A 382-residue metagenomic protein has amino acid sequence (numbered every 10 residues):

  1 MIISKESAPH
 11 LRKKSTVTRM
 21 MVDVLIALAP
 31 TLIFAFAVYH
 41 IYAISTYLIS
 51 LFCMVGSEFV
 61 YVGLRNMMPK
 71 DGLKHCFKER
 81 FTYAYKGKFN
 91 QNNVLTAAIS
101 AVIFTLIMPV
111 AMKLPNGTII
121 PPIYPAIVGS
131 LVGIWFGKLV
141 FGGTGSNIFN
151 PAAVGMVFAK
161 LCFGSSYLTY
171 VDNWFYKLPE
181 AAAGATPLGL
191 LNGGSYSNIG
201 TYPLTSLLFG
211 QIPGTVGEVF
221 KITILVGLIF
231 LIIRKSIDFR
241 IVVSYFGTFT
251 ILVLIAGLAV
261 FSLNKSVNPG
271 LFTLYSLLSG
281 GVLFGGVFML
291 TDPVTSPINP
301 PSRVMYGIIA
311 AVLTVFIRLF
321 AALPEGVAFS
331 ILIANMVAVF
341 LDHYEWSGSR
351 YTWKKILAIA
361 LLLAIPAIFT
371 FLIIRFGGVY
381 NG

Functional and structural regions predicted by a protein language model:
M1-N66, T370-G382: N-terminal signal-anchor module of multipass membrane proteins
D23-T31, T46-E58, T96-T105, P125-G129 (+15 more regions): Alpha-helical transmembrane segments in multi-pass membrane proteins
I41-F52, G117-G129, L207-K221, N268-V282 (+1 more regions): Structural signature of hydrophobic alpha-helical transmembrane segments
L73-H75, K86-I99, Y124-V128, S146-M156 (+4 more regions): Cytoplasmic-side transmembrane-helix entry/capping segments in multi-pass membrane proteins
C76-E79, F89, N93-A181: A generic, well-ordered mixed alpha/beta core segment in the N-terminal half of proteins
G145-L225: Long hydrophobic alpha-helical segments that form multi-pass transmembrane helix bundles in integral membrane proteins
L231-F239, S262-V327, I331, N335 (+2 more regions): Hydrophobic alpha-helical bundle architecture
I356-F376: Final/C-terminal transmembrane alpha-helix of multipass membrane proteins
